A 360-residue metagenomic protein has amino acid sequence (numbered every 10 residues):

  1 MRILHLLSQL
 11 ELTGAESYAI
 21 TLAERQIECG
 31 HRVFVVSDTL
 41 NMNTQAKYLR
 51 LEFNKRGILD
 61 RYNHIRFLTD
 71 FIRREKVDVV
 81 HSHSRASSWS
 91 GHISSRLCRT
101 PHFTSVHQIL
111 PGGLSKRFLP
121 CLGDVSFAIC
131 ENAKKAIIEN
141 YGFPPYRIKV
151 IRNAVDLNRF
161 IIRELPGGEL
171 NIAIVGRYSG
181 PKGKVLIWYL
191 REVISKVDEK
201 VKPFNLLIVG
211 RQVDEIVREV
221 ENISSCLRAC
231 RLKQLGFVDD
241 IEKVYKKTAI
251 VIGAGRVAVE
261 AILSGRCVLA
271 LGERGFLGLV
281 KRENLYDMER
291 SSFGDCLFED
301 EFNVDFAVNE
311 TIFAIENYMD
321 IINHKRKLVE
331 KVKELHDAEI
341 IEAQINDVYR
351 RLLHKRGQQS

Functional and structural regions predicted by a protein language model:
L4, E164-S195, L207: Conserved donor-binding/catalytic core segment of Leloir-type glycosyltransferases
H5-Y62, G210-R218: N-terminal strand-loop element at the rim of the active site of nucleotide-sugar-dependent glycosyltransferases
G14, F298-R350: A charged, aromatic-enriched C-terminal amphipathic alpha-helix characteristic of glycosyltransferases across folds
V77-V79, K243-V259, R266-L269: Acidic donor-binding loop of glycosyltransferase active sites
S82-S88, V106: Short His-centered aromatic/hydrophobic patch
N132, A154: Carbohydrate-associated surface elements
V217-V238: Nucleotide-activated donor-binding/catalytic signature segment of Leloir-type glycosyltransferases, i.e., the conserved
V259-F313: Catalytic binding pocket for nucleotide-activated donors in carbohydrate/polymer assembly enzymes
